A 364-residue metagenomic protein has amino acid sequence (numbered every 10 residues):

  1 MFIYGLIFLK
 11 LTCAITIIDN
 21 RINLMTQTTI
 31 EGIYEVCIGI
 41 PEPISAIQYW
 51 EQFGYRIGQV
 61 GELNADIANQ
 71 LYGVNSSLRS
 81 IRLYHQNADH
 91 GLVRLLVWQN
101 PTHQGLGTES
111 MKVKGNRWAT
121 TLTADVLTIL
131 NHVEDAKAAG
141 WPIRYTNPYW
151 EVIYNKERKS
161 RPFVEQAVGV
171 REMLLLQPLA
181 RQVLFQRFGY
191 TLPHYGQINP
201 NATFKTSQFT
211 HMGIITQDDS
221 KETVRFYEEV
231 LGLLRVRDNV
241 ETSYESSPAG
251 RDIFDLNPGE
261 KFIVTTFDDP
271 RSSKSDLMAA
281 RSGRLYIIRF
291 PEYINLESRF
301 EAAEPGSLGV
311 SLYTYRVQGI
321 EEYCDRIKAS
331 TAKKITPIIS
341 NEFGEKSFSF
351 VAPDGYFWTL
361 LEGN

Functional and structural regions predicted by a protein language model:
M1-T16: Classical Sec-dependent N-terminal signal peptides that target proteins to the secretory pathway
I17-T28, I38, V60-E62, L71 (+8 more regions): Vicinal oxygen chelate
I44-A46, E62-A65, K221, V240-Y244: Short glycine/proline-centered loop/turn elements that form peptide/ligand docking sites
A46-E51, V133, T223-E228, I327 (+1 more regions): Conserved active-site tyrosine of GNAT-family acetyltransferases
H85: Active-site-proximal cofactor/substrate-binding loop regions of enzyme domains
G105-V113, G306: Long, charged/polar, surface-exposed segments that mediate recognition or autoinhibition
Y293-N295: Eukaryotic modular interaction domains in large regulatory/scaffold proteins
V310-L312: Loop/turn-rich, solvent-exposed surfaces of beta-rich toroidal or solenoidal domains
